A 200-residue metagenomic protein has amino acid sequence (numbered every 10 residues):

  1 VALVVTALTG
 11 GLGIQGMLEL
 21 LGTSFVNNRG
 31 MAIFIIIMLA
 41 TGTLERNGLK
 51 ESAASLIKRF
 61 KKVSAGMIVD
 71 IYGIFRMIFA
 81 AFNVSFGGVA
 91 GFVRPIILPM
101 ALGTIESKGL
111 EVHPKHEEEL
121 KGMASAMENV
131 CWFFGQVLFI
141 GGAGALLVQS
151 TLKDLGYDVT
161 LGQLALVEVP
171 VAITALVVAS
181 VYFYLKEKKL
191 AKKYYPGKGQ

Functional and structural regions predicted by a protein language model:
V1-L39, T43, S52-L56, Q200: Hydrophobic transmembrane alpha-helices of multi-pass solute/ion transporters
A2-T9, I37-T41, Y72-A80, L146-S150 (+1 more regions): Hydrophobic core segments of alpha-helical transmembrane domains in multi-pass membrane transport and ion-translocation
R29-G30, G42-E51, A81-L98, F133-G142: Short helix-coil transition sites and intra-membrane helix breaks within transmembrane domains of multi-pass
F60-I105: Hydrophobic alpha-helical transmembrane segments of multi-pass integral membrane proteins, predominantly secondary
G66-A81, G109-G135, V159-I173: Alpha-helical transmembrane segments of multi-pass membrane proteins
V89, T151-Q200: Juxtamembrane and boundary regions of transmembrane helices in multi-pass small-molecule transporters and channels
A90-K115, A124, G142-G162: Membrane-interfacial helix-loop connectors
L102-M123, Y184-Q200: Intrinsically disordered, low-complexity non-transmembrane regions of multi-pass membrane transporters
